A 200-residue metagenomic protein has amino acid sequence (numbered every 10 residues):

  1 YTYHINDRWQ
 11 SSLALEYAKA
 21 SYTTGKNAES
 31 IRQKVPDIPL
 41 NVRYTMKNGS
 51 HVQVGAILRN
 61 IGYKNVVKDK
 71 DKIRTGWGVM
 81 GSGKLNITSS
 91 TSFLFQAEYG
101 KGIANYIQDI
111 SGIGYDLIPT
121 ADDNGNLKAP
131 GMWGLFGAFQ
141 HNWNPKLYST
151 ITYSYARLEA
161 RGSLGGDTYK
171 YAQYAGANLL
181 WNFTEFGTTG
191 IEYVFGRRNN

Functional and structural regions predicted by a protein language model:
Y1-R74: Aromatic- and glycine-enriched pocket-lining scaffold segments that form the walls of small-molecule binding clefts
D7-L13, G49-V52, S90-F93, P145-S149 (+2 more regions): Repeated loop/turn-to-beta-strand initiation elements of outer-membrane beta-barrel proteins
L13-E16, V42, F95, F139 (+1 more regions): Structural hydrophobic-scaffold residues in regular secondary structure
A18, T23-G25, G100, I107 (+2 more regions): Single-residue recognition of alpha-helix boundary sites
P36, W77, W133, Q173-Y174: Residues that act as N-cap/strand-start positions at coil-to-secondary-structure junctions
L40, V79-G81, G137, A177 (+1 more regions): Membrane-embedded beta-strands of outer-membrane beta-barrel proteins, especially the hydrophobic/small aromatic
T45-S163, T168: Detector for outer-membrane/organellar transmembrane beta-barrel domains, recognizing the amphipathic beta-strand
A160-N200: Short hairpin/turn module used for nucleic-acid contact or packing/dimerization
